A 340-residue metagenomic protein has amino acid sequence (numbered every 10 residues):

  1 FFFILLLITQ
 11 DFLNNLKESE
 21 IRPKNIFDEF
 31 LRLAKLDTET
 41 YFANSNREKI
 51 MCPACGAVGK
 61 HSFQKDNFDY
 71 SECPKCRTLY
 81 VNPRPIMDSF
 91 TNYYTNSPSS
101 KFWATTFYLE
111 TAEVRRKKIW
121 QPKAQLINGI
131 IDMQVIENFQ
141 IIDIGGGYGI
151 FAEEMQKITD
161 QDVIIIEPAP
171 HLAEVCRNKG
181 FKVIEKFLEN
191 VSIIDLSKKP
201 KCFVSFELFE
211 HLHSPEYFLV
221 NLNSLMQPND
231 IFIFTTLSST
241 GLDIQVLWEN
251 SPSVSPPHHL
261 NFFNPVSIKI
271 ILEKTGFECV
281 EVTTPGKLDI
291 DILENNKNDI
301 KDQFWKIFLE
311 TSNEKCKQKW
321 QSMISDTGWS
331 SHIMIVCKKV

Functional and structural regions predicted by a protein language model:
F3-F206, P215-L219, T284-P285, I300-E310 (+1 more regions): Conserved N-terminal segment of class I S-adenosyl-L-methionine
E189, E210, L219-N223, T236-S239: Rossmann-like adenosine-cofactor binding region
F206-H213, T235, H258: Short catalytic micro-motifs in class I SAM-dependent methyltransferases
E216-I231: A short glycine-rich, Lys/Arg-flanked "PGG" loop and its adjoining helix->strand segment in the class I
F232-N261, V266-L272, N295-D299: Short, glycine-/aromatic-enriched active-site segment of Class I SAM-dependent methyltransferases
I290-E294: Serine-dependent acyl-ester chemistry module
C337-V340: C-terminal beta-strand of the catalytic ATP-binding
